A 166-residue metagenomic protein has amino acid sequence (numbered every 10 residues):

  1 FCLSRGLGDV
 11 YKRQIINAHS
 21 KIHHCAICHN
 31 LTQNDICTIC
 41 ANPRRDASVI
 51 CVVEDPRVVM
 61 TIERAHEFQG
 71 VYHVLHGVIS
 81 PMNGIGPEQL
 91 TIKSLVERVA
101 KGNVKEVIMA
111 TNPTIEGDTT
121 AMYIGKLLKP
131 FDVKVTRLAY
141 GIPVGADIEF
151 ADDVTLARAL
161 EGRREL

Functional and structural regions predicted by a protein language model:
F1-Y11: Single conserved hydrophobic/aromatic residue that forms the stacking wall/gate of nucleotide- or nucleobase-binding
K12-R13, I27: Short, charged early-sequence alpha-helical segments and their helix-coil boundaries
Q14, V96-I108, P113-L166: Long C-terminal interaction/binding lobes of large macromolecular proteins
A18-K21, Q33: Short metal-coordination and nucleic-acid-contact micro-motifs, chiefly zinc-binding Cys/His arrays
C25-C28, C37-C40: Short cysteine-rich clusters marking metal-coordination/redox-active sites
T32-N34, R45: Short functional micro-motifs and their immediate structural scaffolds
D35-C37, V58-V59: Glycine-rich, charged/polar anion/phosphate-binding loops that engage phosphate groups from diverse ligands
N42-T111: Extended interfacial segments that mediate partner engagement and assembly in macromolecular machines
